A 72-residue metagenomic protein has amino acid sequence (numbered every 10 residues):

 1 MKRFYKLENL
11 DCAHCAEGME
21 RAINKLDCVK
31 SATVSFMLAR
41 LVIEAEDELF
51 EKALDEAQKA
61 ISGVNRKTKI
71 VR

Functional and structural regions predicted by a protein language model:
M1-R72: Flexible metal-binding regulatory segments at protein termini and peripheral loops
